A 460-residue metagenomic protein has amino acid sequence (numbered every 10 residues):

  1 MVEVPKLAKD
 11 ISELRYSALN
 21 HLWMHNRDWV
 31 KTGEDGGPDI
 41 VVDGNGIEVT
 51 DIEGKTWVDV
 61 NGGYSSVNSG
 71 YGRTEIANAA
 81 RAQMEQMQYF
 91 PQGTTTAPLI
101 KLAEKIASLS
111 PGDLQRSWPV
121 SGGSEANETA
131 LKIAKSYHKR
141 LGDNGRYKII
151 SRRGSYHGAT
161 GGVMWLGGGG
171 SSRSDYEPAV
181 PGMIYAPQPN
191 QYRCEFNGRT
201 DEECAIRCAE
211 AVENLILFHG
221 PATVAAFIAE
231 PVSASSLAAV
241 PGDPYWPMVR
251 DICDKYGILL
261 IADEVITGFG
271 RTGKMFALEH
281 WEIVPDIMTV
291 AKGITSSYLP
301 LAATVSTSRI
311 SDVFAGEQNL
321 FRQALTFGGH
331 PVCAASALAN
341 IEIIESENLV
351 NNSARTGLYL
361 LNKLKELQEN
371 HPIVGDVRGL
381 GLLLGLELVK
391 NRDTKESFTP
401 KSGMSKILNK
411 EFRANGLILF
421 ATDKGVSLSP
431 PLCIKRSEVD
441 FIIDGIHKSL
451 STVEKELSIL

Functional and structural regions predicted by a protein language model:
V2-L460: Conserved N-terminal phosphate-binding loop of PLP-dependent enzymes in the Aspartate aminotransferase
